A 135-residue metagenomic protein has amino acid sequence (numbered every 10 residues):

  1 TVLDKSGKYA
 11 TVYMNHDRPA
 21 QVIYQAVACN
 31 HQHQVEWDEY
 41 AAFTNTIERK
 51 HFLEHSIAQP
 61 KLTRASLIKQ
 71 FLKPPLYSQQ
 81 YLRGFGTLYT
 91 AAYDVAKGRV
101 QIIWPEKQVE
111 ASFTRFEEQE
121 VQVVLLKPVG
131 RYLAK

Functional and structural regions predicted by a protein language model:
T1-K135: C-terminal, well-structured catalytic/ligand-binding subdomain of enzymes
